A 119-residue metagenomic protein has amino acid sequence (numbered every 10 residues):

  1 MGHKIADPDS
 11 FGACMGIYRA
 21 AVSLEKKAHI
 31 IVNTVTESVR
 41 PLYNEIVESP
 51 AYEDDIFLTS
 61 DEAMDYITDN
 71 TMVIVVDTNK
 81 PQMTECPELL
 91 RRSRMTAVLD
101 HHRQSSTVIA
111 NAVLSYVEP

Functional and structural regions predicted by a protein language model:
M1-P119: Replace "Mg2+/Mn2+-dependent" with "divalent metal-dependent
